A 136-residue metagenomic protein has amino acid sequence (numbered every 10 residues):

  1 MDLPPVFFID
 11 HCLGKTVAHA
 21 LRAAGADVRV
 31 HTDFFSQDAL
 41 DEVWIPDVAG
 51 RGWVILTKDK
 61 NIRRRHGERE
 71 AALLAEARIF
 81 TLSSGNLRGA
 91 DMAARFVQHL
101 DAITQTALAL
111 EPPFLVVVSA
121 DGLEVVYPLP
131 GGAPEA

Functional and structural regions predicted by a protein language model:
M1-P4, A26, I62-R63: Solvent-exposed interaction patches of small proteins and small membrane subunits
D2-P4, G52, E111-P113: A general structural motif
V6-V54: N-terminal first-folded block
R29, L56, R78-F80, V116: Hydrophobic/aromatic beta-strand patches that form the interior of the parallel beta-sheet core in alpha/beta enzyme
H31-D38, K60-N61, S83-L87: Short, acidic/turn-prone active-site loops that include or flank metal/cofactor- and phosphate-binding residues
D41, G52-G67: Acidic, metal-binding active-site segment of PIN/NYN-like and related structure-specific nucleases
R63-H99: Mid-chain, well-packed structural core segment of small domains
A102-A136: Charged phosphate-binding loop/patch that engages nucleotide di/tri-phosphates or the phosphate backbone of nucleic
